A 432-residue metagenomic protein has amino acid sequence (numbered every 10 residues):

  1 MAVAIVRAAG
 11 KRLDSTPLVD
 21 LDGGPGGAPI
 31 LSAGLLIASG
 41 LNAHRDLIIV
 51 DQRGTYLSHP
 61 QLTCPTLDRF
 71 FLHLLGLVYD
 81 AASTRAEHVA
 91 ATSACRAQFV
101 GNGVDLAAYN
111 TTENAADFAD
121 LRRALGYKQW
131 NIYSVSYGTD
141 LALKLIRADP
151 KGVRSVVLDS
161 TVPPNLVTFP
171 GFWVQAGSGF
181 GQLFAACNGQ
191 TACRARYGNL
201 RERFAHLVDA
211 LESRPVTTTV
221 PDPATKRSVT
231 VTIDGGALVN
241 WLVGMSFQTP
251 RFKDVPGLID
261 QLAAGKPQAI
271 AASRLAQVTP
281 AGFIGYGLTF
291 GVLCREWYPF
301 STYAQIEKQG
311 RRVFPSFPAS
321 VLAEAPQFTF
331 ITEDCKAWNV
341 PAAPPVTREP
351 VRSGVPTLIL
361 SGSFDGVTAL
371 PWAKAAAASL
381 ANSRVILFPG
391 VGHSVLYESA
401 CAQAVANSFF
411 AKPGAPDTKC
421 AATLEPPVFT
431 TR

Functional and structural regions predicted by a protein language model:
M1-A237, G291, W297-R432: Gly/Pro-rich cap/lid or specificity-loop segments adjacent to the active site
V162-F180, L258-D260, P267-T279: Flexible "cap/lid" loop of the alpha/beta hydrolase fold
Q190, R251, L262-I270, S399: Short, solvent-exposed helix-helix connector turns and helix-capping sites enriched in acidic/polar residues
H206, A210, Q248, Q261-G265 (+2 more regions): A short structural micro-motif
D222-N240, F247-R251, T279-G287: Structural motif
V239-L242, I259, G291: Short alpha-helical scaffolding segments that buttress acidic/His motifs in well-ordered protein cores
S246-D260, A264, P299-Q305: Short helix-capping/linker segments at secondary-structure and domain boundaries
P267-W297, S301-E307, R311: Long, low-complexity segments enriched in small/aliphatic residues
